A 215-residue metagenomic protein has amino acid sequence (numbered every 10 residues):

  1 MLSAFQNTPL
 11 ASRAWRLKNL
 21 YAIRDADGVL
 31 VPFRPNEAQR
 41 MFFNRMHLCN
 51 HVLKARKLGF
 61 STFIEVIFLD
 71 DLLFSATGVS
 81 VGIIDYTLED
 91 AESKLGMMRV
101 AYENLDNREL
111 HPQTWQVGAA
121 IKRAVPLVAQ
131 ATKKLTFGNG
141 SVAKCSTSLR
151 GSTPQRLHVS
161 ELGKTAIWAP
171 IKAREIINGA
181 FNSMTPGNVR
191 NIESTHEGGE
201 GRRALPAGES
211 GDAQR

Functional and structural regions predicted by a protein language model:
M1-R215: Phosphate/NTP-binding elements of NTP-utilizing enzymes
